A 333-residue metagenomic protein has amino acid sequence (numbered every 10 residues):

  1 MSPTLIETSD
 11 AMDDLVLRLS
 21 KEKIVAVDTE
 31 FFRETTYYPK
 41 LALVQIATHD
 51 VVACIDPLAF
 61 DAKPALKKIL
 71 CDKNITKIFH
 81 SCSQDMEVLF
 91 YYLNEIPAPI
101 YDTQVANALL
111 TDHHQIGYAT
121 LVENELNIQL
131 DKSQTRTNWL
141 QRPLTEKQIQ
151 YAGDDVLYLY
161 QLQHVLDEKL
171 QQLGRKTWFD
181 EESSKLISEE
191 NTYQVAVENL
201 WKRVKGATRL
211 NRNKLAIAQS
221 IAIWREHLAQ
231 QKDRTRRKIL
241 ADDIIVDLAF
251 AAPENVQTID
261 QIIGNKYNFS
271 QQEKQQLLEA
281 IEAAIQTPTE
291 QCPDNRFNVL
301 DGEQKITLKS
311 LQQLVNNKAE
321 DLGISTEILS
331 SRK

Functional and structural regions predicted by a protein language model:
M1-T120: Conserved RNase H-like, two-metal-ion catalytic cores of nucleic-acid enzymes
Y101-Q104, T135-Q141, D243: Short, conserved phosphate-binding/catalytic loop or strand-edge motifs used in phosphoryl-/nucleotidyl-transfer
T120-K147: A short, charged helix-loop
E146, L166-K333: Accessory DNA-binding and partner-docking regions appended to nucleic-acid-acting proteins, especially the terminal
Q150-Y151: Catalytic palm subdomain of template-directed nucleic-acid polymerases, centered on the conserved carboxylate motif
